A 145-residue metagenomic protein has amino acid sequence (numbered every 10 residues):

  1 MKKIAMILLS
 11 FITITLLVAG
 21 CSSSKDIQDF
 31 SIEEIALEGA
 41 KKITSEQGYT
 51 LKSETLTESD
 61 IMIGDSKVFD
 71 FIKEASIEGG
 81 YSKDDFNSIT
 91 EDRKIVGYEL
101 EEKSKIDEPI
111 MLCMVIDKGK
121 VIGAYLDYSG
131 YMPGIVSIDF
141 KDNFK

Functional and structural regions predicted by a protein language model:
M1-K25: Sec-dependent N-terminal signal peptides of Gram-positive bacterial secreted proteins and lipoproteins
K3-A5, A40, T44, Y49 (+1 more regions): N-terminal, helix-rich and Lys/Arg-enriched segments in bacterial and organellar proteins
L16-G20, D65, I135-S137: Alpha-helix boundary/interfacial micro-motifs
S23-E58: N-terminal, intrinsically disordered, polar/charged segments of Gram-positive cell-envelope systems that serve as
E46-E108: Mature extracytoplasmic domains of secretory-pathway proteins
D85-K145: Extracytoplasmic electrostatic interaction patches
